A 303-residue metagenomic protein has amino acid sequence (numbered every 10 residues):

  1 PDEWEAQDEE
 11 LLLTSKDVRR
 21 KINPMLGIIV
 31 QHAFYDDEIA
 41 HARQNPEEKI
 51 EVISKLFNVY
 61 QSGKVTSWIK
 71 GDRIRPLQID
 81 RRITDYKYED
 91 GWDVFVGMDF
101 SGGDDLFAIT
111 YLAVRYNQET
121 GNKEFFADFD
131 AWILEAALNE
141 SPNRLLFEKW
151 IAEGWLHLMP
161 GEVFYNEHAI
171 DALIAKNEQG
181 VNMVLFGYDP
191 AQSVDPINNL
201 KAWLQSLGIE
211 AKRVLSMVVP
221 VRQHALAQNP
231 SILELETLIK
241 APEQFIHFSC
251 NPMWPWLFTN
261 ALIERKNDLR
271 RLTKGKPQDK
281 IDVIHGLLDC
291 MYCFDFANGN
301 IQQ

Functional and structural regions predicted by a protein language model:
P1-D17, L207-I301: Metal-dependent DNA phosphodiester-chemistry modules and their immediately adjacent helices/loops in DNA-processing
P1-E3, W92-V96, L106-A108, K123-F126 (+4 more regions): Beta-sheet entry/capping signal
P1-F95, D104-L106, E124, D128-A131 (+1 more regions): Non-catalytic, compositionally simple segments
D99-G103, V114, Y188-S193, V221-L226: An acidic- and aromatic-residue-enriched active-site/binding cleft used to recognize and process polar
G103-E119, I281-C290: Acidic, metal-ligating active-site segments
A113-M183: Nucleic-acid-processing active sites and adjacent nucleic-acid-binding tracks, predominantly divalent metal-dependent
G180-I197: Short glycine-rich phosphate-binding loop at a beta-alpha junction
S193-R213: Conserved helicase motor "Helicase C" RecA-like lobe of SF1/SF2 P-loop NTPases
